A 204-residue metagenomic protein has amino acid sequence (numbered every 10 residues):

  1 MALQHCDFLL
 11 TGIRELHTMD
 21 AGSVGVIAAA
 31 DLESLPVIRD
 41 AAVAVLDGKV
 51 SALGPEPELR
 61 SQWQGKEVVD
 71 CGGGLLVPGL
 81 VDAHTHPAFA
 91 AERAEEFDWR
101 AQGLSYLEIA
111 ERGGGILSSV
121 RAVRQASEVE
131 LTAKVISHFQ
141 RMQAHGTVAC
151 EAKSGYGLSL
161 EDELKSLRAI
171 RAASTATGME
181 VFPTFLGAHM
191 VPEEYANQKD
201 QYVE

Functional and structural regions predicted by a protein language model:
A2-Q4, T18-L76: Histidine-rich, glycine-flanked metal-binding segment
Q4-R14: Conserved N-terminal strand/loop that marks the beginning of ABC ATPase nucleotide-binding domains
L9, K66-D70, P183: Conserved beta-strand scaffold positions in the cores of enzyme catalytic domains, especially in NTP/NDP-utilizing
I13, V43, G48, G73 (+4 more regions): Divalent metal-coordination and catalytic microenvironments
K66-E67, C71-K134: Metal-associated gating/positioning segment near the N- to mid-region
S119-K134, Q140, V148-E204: Metal-coordinating catalytic core of metallo-dependent amide/deamination hydrolases
